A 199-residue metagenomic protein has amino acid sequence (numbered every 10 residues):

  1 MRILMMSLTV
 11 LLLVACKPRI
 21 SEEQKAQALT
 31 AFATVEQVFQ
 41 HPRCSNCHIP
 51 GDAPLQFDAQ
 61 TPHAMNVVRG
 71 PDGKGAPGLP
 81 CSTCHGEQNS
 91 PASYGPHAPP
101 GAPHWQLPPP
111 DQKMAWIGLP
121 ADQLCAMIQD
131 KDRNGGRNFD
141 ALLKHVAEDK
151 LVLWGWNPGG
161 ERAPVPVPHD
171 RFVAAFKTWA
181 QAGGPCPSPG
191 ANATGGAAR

Functional and structural regions predicted by a protein language model:
R2, F32, P50: Glycine/proline-rich, flexible active-site/cofactor-binding loop segments that harbor closely spaced acidic
R2-T9: Sec-dependent signal peptide recognition, specifically the positively charged N-region followed immediately by
L11, F39-P42, A76-L79, P120 (+1 more regions): Disulfide-bonded cysteine motifs in exported proteins
V14-A15: C-terminal motif of bacterial Sec signal peptides marking the signal peptidase cleavage site
R19-V38, P54, D58-K74: Electrostatic cytochrome c docking/interface patches
P42, P96-R199: C-type cytochrome heme-c attachment and multiheme electron-transfer modules
P42-G51, G78-N89: The canonical Cys-X-X-Cys-His
Q56-S82, P91-A126: Gly/Gly-Pro-rich "capping" loops immediately C-terminal to redox-active cysteine motifs in periplasmic/lumenal
